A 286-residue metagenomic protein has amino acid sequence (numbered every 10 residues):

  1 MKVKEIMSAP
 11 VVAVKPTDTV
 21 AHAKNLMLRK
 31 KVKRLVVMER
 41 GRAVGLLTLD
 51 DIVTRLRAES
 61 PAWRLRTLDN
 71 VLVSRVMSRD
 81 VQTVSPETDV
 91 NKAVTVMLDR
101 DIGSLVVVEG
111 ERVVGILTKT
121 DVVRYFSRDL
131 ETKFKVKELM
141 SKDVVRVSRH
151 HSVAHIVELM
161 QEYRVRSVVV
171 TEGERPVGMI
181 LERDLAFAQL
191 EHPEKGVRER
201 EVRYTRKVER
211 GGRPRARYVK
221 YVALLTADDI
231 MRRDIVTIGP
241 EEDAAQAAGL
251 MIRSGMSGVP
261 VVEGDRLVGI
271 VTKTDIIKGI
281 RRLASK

Functional and structural regions predicted by a protein language model:
M1-P10, T48-D80, V94, T118-R146 (+5 more regions): Tandem CBS (Bateman) regulatory domains
V11-V14, A43, T67, V81-V84 (+6 more regions): Short N-terminal micro-motifs specific to bacterial/archaeal maturation and metal-cluster initiation sites
A13-K31, M38, T83-D101, V108 (+8 more regions): The conserved cystathionine-beta-synthase
M27, L35-D50, M97, L105-T120 (+4 more regions): A glycine-centered beta-loop-beta connector
